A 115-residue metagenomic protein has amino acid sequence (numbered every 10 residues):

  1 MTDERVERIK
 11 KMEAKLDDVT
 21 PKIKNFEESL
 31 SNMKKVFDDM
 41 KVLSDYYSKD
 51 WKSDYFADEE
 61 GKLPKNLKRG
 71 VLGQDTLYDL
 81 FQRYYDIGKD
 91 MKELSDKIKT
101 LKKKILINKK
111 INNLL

Functional and structural regions predicted by a protein language model:
T2, K11, D17-L115: Long, low-complexity or tandemly repetitive, helically biased scaffold regions used for multimeric assembly/adhesion
